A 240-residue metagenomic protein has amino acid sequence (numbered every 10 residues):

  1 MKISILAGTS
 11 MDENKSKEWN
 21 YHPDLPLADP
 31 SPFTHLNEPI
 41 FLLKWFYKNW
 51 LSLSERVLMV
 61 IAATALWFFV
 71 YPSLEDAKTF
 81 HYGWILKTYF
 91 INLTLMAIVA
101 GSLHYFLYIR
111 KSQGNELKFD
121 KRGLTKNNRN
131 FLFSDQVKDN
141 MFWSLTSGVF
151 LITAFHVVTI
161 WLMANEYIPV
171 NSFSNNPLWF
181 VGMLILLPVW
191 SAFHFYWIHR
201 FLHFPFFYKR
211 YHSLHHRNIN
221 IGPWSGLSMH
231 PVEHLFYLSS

Functional and structural regions predicted by a protein language model:
M1-W197, N218-S240: Non-catalytic, topology-defining segments of multipass membrane proteins
R200-H216: Membrane-interface helix/loop boundary segments of multi-pass membrane proteins
